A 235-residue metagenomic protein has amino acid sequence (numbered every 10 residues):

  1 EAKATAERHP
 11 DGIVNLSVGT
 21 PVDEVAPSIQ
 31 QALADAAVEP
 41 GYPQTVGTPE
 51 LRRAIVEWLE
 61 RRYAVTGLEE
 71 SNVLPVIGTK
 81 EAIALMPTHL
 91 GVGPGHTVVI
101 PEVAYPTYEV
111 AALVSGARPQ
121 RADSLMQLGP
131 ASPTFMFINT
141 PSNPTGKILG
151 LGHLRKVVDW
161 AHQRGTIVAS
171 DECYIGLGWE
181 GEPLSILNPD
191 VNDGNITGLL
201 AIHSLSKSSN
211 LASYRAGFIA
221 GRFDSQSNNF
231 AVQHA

Functional and structural regions predicted by a protein language model:
E1-P43, R164-T166: N-terminal "arm"/small-domain region of PLP-dependent enzymes with the aminotransferase-like
A2, A26-Q30, L51-R53, L154 (+4 more regions): A general structural signal for well-ordered alpha-helical segments in protein cores
D23-A26, P144-G146, G176-L177, S209-A212: Short catalytic/ligand-binding loop motif for oxyanion handling, primarily in non-cytosolic enzymes, centered on
V38-W160, I175-D193, L200: Conserved core of the PLP fold type I
A169: Generic enzyme active-site microenvironment
E172: Walker B catalytic acidic pair
V191-A235: Conserved core segment of the aminotransferase class I/II
